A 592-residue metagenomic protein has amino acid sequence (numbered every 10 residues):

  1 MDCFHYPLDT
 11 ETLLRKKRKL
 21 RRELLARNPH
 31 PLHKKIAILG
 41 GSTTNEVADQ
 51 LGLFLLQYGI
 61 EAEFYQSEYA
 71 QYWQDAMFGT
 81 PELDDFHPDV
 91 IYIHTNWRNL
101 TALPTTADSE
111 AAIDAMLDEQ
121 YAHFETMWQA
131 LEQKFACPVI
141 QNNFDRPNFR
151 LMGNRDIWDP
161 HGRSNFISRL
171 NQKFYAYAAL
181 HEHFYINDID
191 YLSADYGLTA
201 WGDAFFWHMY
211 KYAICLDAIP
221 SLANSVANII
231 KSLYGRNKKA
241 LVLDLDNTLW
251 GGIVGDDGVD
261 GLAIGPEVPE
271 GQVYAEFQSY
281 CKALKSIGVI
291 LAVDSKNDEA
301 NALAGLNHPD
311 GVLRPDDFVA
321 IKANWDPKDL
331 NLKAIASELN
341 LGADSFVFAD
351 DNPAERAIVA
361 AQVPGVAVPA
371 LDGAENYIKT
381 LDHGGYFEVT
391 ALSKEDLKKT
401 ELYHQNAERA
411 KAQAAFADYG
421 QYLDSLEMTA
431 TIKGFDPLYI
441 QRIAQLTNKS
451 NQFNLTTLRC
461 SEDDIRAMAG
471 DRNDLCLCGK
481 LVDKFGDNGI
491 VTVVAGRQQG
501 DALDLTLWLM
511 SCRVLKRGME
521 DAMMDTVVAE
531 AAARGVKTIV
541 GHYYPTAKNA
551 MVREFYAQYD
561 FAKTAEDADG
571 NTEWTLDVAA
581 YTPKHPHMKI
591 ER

Functional and structural regions predicted by a protein language model:
M1-V242, L249-W250, G255-G261, A354 (+2 more regions): Extracellular glycan-modifying ectodomains
E61-F64, D317-A320, G365-G373: Short hydrophobic/aromatic-enriched beta-strand-loop microsegments
V254-S279, P364-L371: Basic, amphipathic juxtamembrane/active-site segments that coordinate anionic phosphate or diphosphate groups
Q272, E276-N307, I321, V359 (+4 more regions): Substrate-recognition element of Asp-dependent hydrolases with the DxDx(T/V) motif
L332-P353, V359: Conserved Lys-Pro-Asp/Glu-containing loop-to-beta segment of HAD-superfamily phosphomonoesterases, centered on
A360, P364-L426, A529-R592: Terminal substrate-recognition subdomain of acyl/acetyltransferases
T431-S511: A conserved beta-strand-loop-helix scaffold within acyl/acetyltransferase catalytic domains
K484, I490-A565: Acyl-donor binding region in acyl/amide transferases
